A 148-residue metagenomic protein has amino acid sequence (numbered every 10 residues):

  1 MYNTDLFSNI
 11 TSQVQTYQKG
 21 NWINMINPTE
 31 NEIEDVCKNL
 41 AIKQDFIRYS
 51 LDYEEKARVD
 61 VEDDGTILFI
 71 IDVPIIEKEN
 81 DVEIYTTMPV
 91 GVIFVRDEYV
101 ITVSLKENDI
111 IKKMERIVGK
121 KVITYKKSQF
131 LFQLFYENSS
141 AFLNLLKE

Functional and structural regions predicted by a protein language model:
M1-E148: Peripheral, non-transmembrane regulatory/ligand-interaction domains of membrane transport proteins
